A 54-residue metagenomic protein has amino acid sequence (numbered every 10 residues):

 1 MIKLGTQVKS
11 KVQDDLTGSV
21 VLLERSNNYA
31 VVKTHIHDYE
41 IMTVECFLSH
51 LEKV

Functional and structural regions predicted by a protein language model:
K3-Q7, K11-E52: Basic/aromatic-rich interaction segments and small domains that mediate binding to polyanionic partners
